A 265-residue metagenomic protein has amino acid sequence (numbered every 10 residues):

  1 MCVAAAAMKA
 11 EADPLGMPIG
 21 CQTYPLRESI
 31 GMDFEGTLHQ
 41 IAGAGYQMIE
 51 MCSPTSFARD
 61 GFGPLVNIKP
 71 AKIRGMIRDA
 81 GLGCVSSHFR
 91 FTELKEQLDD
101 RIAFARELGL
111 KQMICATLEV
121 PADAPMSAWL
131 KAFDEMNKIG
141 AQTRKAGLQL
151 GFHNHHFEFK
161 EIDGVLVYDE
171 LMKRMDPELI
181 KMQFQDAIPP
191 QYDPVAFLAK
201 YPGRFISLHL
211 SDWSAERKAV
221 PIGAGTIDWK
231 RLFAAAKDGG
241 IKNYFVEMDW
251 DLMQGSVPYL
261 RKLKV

Functional and structural regions predicted by a protein language model:
M1-V3: N-terminal secretory signal peptides and thylakoid transit peptides that target proteins across membranes
A5-A7, E11, T55, M76-I180: Active-site acidic/histidine proton-transfer and metal-coordination neighborhood in alpha/beta enzyme cores
A5-M32: C-terminal segment of N-terminal export signals and the immediately downstream linker at the start of the mature
C21, I41, I49, I77 (+7 more regions): Conserved, mostly hydrophobic/aromatic
C21, M48, A141-T226: Acidic/histidine-rich catalytic cores of soluble enzymes
S29-A42, K95-F104, P190-L198, W229-L232: Short, acidic/polar
E35-T55, L108-M113: Catalytic domains of carbohydrate-active enzymes, especially glycoside hydrolases
E50-R74, D123: Glycine-rich, proline-tolerant flexible connector loops at the mouths of alpha/beta enzymes
